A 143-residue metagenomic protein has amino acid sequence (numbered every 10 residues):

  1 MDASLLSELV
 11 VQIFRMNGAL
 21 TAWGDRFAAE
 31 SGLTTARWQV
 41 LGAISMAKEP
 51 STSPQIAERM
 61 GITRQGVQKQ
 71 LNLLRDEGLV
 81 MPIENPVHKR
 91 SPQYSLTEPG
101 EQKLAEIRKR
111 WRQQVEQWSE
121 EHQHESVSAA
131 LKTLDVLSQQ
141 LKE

Functional and structural regions predicted by a protein language model:
M1-S31, L79, E125-S128: N-terminal leader segment of winged-helix/HTH proteins
D2, A29, M46, A105 (+2 more regions): Alpha-solenoid HEAT/Armadillo repeat architecture
Q12, R37-A43, R59, Q70-L73 (+2 more regions): Residue-level recognition of specific faces of alpha-helices
I13-M16, L20-G24, M60, K103 (+3 more regions): Alpha-helical linker/hinge and terminal dimerization helices associated with HTH transcriptional regulators
G18, A22-T63: N-terminal helix-turn-helix DNA-binding core of bacterial DNA-binding proteins
N72-K132: Charged, amphipathic alpha-helical coiled-coil/dimerization segments
